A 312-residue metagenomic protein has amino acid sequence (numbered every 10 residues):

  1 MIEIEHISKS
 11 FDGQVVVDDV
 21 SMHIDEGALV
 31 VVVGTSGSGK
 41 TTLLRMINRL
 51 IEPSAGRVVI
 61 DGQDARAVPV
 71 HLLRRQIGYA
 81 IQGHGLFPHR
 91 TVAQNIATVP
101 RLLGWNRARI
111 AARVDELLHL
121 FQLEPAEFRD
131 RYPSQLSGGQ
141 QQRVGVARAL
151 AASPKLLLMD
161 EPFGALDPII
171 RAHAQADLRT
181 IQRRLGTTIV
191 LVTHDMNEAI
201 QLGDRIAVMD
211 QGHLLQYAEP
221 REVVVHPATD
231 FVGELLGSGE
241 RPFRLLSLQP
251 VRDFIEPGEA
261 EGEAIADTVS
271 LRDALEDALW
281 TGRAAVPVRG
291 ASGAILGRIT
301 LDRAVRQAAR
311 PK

Functional and structural regions predicted by a protein language model:
N48: Helix-to-loop junction immediately C-terminal to a conserved catalytic motif
D64-G78, L102, A108, H226-P227: ABC ATPase NBD coupling module
A108-E127: Conserved ABC ATPase "signature" region
R131-L136, Q140: Conserved ABC ATPase signature
S153: Conserved catalytic motifs of ABC-family nucleotide-binding domains
Y217-A218, H226, R298: ABC ATPase "signature
